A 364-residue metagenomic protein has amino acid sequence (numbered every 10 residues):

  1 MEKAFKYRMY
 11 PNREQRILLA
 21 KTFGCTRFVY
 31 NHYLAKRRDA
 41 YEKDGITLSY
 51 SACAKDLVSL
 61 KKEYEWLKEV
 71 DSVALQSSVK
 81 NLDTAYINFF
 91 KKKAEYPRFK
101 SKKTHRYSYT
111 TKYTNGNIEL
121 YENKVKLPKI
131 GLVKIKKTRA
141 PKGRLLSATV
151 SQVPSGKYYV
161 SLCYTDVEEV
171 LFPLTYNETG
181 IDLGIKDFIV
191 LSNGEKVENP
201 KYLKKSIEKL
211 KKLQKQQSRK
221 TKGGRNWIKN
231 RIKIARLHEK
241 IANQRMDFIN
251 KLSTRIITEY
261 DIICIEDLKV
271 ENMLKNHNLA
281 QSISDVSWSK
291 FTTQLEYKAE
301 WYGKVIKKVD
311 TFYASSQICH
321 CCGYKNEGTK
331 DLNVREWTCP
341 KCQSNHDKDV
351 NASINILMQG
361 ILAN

Functional and structural regions predicted by a protein language model:
M1-N364: Nucleic-acid substrate recognition interfaces
